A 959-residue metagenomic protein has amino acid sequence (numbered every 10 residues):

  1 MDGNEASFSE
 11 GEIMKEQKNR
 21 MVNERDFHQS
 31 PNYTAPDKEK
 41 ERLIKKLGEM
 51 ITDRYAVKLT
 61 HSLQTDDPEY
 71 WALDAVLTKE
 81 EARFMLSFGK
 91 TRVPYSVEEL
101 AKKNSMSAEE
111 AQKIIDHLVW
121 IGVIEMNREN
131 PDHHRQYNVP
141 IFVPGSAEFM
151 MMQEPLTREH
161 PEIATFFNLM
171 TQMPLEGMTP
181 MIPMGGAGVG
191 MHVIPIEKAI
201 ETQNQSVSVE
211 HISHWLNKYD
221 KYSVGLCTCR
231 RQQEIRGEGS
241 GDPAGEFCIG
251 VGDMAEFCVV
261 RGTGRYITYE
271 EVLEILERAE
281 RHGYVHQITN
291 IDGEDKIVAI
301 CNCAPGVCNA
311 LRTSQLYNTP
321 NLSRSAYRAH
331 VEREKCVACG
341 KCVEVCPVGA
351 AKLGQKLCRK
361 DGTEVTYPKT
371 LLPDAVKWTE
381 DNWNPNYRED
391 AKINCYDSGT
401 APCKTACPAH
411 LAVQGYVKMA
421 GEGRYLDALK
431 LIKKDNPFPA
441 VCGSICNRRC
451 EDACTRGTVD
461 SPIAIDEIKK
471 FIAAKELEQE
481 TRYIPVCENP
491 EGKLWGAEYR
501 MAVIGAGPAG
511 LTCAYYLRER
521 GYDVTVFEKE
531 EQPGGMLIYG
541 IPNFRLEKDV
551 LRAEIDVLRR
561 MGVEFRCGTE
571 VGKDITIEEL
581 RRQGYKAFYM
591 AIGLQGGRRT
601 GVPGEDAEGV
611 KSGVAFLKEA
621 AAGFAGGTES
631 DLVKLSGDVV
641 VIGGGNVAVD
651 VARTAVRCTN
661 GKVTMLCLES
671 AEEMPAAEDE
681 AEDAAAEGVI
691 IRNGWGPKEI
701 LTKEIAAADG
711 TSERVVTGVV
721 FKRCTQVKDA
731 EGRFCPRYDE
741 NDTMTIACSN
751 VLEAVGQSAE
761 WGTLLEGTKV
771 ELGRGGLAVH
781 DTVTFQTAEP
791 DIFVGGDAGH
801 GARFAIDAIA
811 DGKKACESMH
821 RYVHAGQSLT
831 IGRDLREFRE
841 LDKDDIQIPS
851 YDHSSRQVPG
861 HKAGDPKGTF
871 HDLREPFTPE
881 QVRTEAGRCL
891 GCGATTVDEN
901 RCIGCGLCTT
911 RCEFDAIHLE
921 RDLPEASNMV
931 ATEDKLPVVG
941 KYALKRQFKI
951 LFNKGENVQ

Functional and structural regions predicted by a protein language model:
F8-G11, V348-P402, V417, I463-I465 (+13 more regions): Flanking helices and flexible, charged tails adjoining ferredoxin-like Fe-S electron-transfer domains in multi-subunit
A75, M106, Y137, Q287-I300 (+14 more regions): Ferredoxin-like iron-sulfur electron-transfer modules
V119-N130, A351-K352, I917: A short, conserved structural fragment
H133-Q172: Short, amphipathic alpha-helical interaction segments positioned at domain boundaries
L411-Q414, A420, P462-D466, V503-V571 (+6 more regions): Beta1-alpha1 glycine-rich phosphate/pyrophosphate-binding loop at the start of Rossmann-like nucleotide-binding domains
I472-L494, A553-K573, G597-C658, L772-A788: Glycine-rich dinucleotide-binding loop and its adjacent helix/turn
D606-S636, K728-A802: FAD-site-proximal beta/loop scaffold in flavoenzymes
A798-G826: A conserved FAD-binding loop/helix module that cradles the flavin
